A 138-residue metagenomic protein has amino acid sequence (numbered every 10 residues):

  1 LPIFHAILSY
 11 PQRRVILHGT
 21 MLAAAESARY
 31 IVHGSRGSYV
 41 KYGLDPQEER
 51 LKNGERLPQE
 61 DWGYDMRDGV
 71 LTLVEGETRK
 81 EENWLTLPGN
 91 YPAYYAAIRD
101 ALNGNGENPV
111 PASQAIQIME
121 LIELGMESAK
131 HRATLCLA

Functional and structural regions predicted by a protein language model:
L1-I31, G43-D45, S113-I116: Rossmann-like dinucleotide-binding domain that binds NAD(P)(H)
L8, A23, W62-Y64, S128: Sterically constrained small-residue positions within well-ordered secondary structures of folded domains
H18-L22, V32-S35, G104, A138: Glycine-rich Rossmann NAD(P)(H)-binding loop
I31-P109, S113: C-terminal glycine/acidic-rich active-site capping loop/insertion
A115-A129: C-terminal hydrophobic helical "lid"/dimerization subdomain of Rossmann-like NAD(P)H-dependent oxidoreductases
E127-A138: C-terminal capping/lid region of NAD(P)-dependent oxidoreductase domains
